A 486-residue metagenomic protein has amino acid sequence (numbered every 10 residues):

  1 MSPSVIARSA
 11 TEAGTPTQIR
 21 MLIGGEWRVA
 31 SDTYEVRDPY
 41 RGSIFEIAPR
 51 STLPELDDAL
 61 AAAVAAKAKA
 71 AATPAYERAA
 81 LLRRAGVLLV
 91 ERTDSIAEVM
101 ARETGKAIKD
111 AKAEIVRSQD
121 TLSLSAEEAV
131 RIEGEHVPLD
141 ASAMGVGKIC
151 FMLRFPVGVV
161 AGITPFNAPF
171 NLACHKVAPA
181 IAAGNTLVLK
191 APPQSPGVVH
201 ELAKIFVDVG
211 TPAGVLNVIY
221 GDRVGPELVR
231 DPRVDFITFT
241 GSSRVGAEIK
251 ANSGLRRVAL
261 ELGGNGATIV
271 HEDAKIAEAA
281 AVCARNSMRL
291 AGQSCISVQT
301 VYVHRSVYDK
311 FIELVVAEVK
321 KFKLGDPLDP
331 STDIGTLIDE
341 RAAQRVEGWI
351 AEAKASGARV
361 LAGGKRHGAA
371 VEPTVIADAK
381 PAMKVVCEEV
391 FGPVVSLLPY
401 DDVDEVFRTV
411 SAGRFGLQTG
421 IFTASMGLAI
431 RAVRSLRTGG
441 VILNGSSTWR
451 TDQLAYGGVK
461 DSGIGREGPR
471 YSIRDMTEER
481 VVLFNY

Functional and structural regions predicted by a protein language model:
M1-R102: Short, structured beta/alpha segment
G42, R78, M100, L122 (+10 more regions): Residue-level signal for inorganic ion chemistry
S43-I47, V234, I269, K323 (+3 more regions): Conserved C-terminal structural/oligomerization subdomain of aldehyde/semialdehyde dehydrogenase
F45-S51, A65-A72, A161-G162, T268-H271 (+5 more regions): Short, well-ordered beta-strand elements within core beta-sheets of diverse protein domains
A71, Y76, A80-C174, T211-A213 (+2 more regions): N-terminal Rossmann NAD(P)-binding subdomain characteristic of aldehyde/semialdehyde dehydrogenases
V90, P138-E278, Y400: Rossmann-like NAD(P) dinucleotide-binding subdomain of oxidoreductase/dehydrogenase enzymes
T186-V188, V360, G440: A short hydrophobic/small-residue beta-strand
R244-K380, V403-D404, L443: ALDH superfamily catalytic-core signature
